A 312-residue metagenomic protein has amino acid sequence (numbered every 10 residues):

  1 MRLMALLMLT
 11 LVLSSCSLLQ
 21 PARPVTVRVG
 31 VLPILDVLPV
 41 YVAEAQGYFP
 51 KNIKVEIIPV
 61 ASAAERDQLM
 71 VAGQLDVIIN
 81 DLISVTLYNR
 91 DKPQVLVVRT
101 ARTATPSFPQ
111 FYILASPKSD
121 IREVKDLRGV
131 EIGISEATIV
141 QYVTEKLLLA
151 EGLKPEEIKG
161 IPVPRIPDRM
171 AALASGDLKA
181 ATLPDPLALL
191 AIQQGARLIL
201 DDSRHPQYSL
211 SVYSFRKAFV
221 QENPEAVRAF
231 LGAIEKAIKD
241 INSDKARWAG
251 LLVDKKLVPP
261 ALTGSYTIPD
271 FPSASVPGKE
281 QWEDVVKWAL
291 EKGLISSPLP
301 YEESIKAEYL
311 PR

Functional and structural regions predicted by a protein language model:
R2-L7: Sec-dependent signal peptide recognition, specifically the positively charged N-region followed immediately by
V12-S15: C-terminal motif of bacterial Sec signal peptides marking the signal peptidase cleavage site
S17-L19: Bacterial signal peptide processing site
A22-L153, G160-V163, K179, D201 (+1 more regions): Short, glycine-/small- and polar/acidic-enriched structural segments that line small-molecule recognition paths
A45, V71, R90, L149-L153 (+6 more regions): Sec-exported extracytoplasmic/periplasmic mature domains
I83, G160-I161, R165-L251: Pocket-lining segment of extracytoplasmic ligand-binding domains
Q221-S296: Secondary-structure end/capping motifs
L290-R312: Conserved C-terminal helix/tail region of periplasmic/extracytoplasmic solute-binding proteins
